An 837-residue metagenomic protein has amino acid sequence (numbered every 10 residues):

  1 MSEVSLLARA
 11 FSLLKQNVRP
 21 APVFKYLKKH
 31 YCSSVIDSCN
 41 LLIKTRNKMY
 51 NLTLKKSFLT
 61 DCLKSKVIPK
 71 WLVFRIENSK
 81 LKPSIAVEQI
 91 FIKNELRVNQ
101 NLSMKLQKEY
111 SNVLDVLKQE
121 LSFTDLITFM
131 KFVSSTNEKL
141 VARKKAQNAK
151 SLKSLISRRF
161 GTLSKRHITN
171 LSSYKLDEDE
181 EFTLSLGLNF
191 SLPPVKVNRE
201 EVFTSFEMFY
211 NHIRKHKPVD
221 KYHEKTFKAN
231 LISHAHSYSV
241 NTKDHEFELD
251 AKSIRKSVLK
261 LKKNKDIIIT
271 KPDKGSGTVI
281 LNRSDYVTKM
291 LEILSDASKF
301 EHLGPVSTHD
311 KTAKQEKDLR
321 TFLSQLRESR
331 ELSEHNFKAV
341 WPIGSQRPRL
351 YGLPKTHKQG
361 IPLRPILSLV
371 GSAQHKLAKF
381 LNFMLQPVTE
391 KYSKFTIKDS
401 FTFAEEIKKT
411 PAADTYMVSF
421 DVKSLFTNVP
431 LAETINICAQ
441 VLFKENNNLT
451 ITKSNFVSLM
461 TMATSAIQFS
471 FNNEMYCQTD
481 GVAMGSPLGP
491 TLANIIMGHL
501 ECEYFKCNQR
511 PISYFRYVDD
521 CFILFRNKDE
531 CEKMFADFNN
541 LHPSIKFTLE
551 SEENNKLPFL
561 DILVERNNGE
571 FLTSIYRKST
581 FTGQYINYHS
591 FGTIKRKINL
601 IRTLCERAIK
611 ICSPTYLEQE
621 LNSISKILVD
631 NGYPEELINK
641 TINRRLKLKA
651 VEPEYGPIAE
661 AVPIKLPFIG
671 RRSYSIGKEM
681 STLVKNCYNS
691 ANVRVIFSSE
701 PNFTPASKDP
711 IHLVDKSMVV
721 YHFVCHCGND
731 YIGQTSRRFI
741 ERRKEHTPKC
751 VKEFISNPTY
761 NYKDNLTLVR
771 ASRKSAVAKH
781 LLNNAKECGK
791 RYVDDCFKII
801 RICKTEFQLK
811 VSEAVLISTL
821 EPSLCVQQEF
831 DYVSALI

Functional and structural regions predicted by a protein language model:
M1-I837: Charged structural interfaces that engage phosphate-rich ligands and support phosphoryl-transfer chemistry
